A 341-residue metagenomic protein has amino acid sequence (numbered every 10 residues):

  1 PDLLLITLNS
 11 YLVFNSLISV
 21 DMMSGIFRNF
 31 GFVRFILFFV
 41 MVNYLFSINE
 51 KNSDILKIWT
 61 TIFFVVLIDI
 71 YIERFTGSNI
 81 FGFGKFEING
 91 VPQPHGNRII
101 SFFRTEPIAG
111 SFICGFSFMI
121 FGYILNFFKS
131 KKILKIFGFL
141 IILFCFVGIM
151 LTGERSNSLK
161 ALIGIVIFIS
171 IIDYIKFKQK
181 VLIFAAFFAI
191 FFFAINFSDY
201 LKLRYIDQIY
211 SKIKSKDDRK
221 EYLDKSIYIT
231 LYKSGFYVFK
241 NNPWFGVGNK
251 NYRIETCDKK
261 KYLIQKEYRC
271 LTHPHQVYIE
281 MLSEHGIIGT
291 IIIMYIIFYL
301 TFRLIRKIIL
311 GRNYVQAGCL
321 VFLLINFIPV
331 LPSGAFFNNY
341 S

Functional and structural regions predicted by a protein language model:
D2-I6, S53-T60, K131-G138, E280-G289 (+2 more regions): Membrane-water interface of alpha-helical transmembrane segments
L3-L5, F137-L143, T272-Q276, R303-P332: Loop-to-helix entry and N-terminal half of a specific, functionally important transmembrane alpha helix in multi-pass
N9-L17, V33, L37, S53-F86 (+7 more regions): Alpha-helical transmembrane segments of multi-pass inner-membrane proteins
L17-N43, Y205, I209-Y210: Alpha-helical transmembrane segments and their immediate interhelical/interface regions in integral membrane proteins
F27-G31, S101-F116, S156-N157, P274 (+2 more regions): Membrane-interface micro-motifs in multi-pass membrane enzymes
I68, I72-G77, L151-T152, I172-R219 (+2 more regions): A membrane-periplasm/extracellular boundary helix in multi-pass inner-membrane enzymes that assemble envelope glycans
Q93, K216-N241, F245-H285: Long extracytoplasmic/lumenal interhelical loops at the membrane interface of multi-pass membrane proteins
E284-I309: Selective detector of the "anchor" transmembrane alpha-helix that sits immediately C-terminal
